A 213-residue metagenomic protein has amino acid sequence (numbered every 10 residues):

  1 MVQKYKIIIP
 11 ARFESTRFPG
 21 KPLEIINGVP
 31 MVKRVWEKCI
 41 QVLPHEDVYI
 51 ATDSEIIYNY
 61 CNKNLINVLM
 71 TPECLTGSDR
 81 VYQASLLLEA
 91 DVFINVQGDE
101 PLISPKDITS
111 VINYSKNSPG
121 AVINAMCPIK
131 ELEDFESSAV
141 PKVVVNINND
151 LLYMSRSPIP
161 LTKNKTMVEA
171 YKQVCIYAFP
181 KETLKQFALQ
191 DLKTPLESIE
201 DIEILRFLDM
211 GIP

Functional and structural regions predicted by a protein language model:
Q3-A51: N-terminal glycine-rich phosphate-binding loop and ensuing alpha1 helix
I7, V48-I50, F93, I123 (+1 more regions): Hydrophobic/aromatic residues located in beta-strands of well-ordered beta-sheets within soluble catalytic
R17, I25, L102, A178 (+1 more regions): Short aromatic/basic micro-patch
H45, A90, S118-G120, I212: Short, high-confidence coil segments that cap the C-terminus of an alpha-helix and link into the following beta-strand
Y49, E55-N113: Short phosphate-binding loop-to-helix
P105-K193: Conserved core of the sugar-phosphate nucleotidyltransferase
K181-K185, I204-P213: Catalytic donor-sugar/metal-binding loop of nucleotide-sugar-dependent glycosyltransferases
D191-L205: Donor nucleotide-sugar recognition loop
